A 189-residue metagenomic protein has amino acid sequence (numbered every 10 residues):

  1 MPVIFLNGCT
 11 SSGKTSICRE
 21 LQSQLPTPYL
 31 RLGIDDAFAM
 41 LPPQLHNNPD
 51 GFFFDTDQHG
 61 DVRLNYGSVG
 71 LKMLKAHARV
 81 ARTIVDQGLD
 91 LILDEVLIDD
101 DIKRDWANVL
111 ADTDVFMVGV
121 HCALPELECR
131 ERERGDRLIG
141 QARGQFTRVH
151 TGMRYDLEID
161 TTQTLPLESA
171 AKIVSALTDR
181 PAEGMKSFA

Functional and structural regions predicted by a protein language model:
L6: Hydrophobic anchor at the beta1->P-loop junction of P-loop NTPases
C9: P-loop (Walker A) phosphate-binding loop of NTP-binding proteins
S12: ATP-binding Walker
T15: Walker A/P-loop
Q22-K72, A76: Conserved substrate/cofactor phosphate-moiety recognition/catalytic segment in nucleotide-dependent phosphotransferases
D61-D112, H121: Glycine-rich phosphate-binding loop used to anchor ATP phosphates in small-molecule kinases, encompassing both
L110-R132, I159: Conserved phosphate-donor/acceptor-positioning beta-strand/loop module used by diverse small-molecule
C129-A189: Small-molecule kinase domains that catalyze NTP-dependent phosphoryl transfer to phosphate-bearing small molecules
